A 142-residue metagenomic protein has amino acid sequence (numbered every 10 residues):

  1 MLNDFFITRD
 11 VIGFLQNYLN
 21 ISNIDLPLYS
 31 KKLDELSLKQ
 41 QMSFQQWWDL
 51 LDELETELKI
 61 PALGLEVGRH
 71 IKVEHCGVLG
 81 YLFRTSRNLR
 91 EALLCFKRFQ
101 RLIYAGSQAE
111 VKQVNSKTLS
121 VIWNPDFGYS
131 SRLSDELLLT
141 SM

Functional and structural regions predicted by a protein language model:
M1-L119: N-terminal low-complexity or simple alpha-helical regulatory segments that function as activation/interaction modules
I103, Q108-M142: DNA-contacting interfaces and partner/effector-binding or oligomerization modules in DNA-centric proteins
